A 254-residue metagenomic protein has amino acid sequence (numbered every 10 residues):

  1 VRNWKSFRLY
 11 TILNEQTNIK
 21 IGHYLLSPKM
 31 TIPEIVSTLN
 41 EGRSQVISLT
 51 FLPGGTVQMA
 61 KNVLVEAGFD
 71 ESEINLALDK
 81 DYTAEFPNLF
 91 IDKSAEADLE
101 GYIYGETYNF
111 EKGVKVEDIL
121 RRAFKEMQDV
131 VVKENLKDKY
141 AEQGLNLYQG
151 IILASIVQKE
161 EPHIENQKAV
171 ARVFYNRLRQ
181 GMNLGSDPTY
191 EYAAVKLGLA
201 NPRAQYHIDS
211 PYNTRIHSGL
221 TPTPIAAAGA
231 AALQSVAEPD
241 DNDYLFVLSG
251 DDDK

Functional and structural regions predicted by a protein language model:
V1-V130: Signal peptide-directed extracytoplasmic domains
D70, T83-K254: Bacterial extracytoplasmic/cell-wall-associated proteins, especially those involved in peptidoglycan
